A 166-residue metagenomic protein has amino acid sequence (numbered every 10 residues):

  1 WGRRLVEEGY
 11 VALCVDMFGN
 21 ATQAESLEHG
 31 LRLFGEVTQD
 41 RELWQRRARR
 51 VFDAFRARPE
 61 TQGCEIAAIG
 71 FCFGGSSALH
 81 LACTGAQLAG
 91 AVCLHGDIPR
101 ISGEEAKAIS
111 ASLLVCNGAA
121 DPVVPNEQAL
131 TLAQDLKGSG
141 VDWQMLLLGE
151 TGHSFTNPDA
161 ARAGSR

Functional and structural regions predicted by a protein language model:
W1-T61, T156-S165: Serine-hydrolase catalytic machinery in alpha/beta-hydrolase-like enzymes
D16, I69-F71, V92-H95, C116 (+1 more regions): Alpha/beta-hydrolase-fold catalytic nucleophile elbow
A48-S110: Primarily recognizes the serine-hydrolase "nucleophile elbow" in alpha/beta-hydrolase and SGNH/GDSL folds
I109, V115-N117, D121: Short beta-strand/loop motif that positions the catalytic acidic residue of the alpha/beta-hydrolase fold
A119-P122, E150-G152: Acidic beta-to-alpha connecting loop that harbors the catalytic carboxylate
P125-D135: Short alpha-helix in the alpha/beta-hydrolase fold that links the catalytic acid
K137-R166: C-terminal catalytic histidine-bearing segment of alpha/beta-hydrolase fold enzymes
